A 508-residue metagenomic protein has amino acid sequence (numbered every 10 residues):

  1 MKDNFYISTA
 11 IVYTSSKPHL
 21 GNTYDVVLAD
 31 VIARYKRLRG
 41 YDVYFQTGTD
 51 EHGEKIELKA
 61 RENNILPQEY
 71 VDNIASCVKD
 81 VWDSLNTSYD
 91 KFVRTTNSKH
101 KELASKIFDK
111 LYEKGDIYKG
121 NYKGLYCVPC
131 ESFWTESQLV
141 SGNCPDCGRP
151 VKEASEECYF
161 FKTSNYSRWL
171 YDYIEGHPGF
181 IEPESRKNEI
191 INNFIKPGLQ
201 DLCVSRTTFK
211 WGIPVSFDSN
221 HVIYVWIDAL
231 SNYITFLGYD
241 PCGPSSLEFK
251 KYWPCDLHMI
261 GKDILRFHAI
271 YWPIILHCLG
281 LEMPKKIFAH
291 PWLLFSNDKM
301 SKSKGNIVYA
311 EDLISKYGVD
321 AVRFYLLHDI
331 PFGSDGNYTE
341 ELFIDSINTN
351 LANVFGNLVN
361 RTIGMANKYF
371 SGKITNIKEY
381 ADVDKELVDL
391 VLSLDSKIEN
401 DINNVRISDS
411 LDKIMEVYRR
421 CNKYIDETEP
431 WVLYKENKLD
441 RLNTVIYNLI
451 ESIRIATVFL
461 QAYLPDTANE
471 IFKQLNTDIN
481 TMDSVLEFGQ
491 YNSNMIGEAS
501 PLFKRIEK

Functional and structural regions predicted by a protein language model:
M1-N4, G48, G120-L125, P129 (+4 more regions): Basic, alpha-helical terminal appendages of large translation-related enzymes
M1-T47, R94, K99-L103, P129 (+3 more regions): Structured secondary-structure scaffolds
V31, E69, N73-D80, K106 (+4 more regions): A non-catalytic, amphipathic alpha-helix used as a structural packing/dimerization or gating element in enzyme scaffolds
T49-K55: Short, charge-patterned binding micro-sites
K59-D72: A charged helix-plus-loop insertion that forms the helical arch/lid used to bind and gate nucleic-acid substrates
Y70-Y126: A broadly conserved sequence feature marking short terminus-proximal activation segments in nucleic acid-centric
T135, K152-E153: Short functional micro-motifs and their immediate structural scaffolds
L265, L326-D329, G333, T339-L342 (+3 more regions): Active-site-proximal binding-pocket segments
